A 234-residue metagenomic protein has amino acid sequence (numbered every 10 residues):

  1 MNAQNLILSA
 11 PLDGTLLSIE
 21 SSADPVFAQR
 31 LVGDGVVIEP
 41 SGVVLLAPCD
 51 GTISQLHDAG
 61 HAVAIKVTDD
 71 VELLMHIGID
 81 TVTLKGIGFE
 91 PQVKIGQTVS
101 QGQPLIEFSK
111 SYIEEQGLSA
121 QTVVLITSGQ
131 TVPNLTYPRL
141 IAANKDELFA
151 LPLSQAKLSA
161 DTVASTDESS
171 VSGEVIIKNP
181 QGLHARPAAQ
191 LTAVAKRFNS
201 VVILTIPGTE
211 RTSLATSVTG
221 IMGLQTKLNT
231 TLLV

Functional and structural regions predicted by a protein language model:
M1-T166: Contiguous, well-folded functional domains in the mature portion of proteins
I7-A10, E168-N179: Short amphipathic
R30-L31, S169, L224-L228: Short, flexible turn/loop "capping" segments at secondary-structure junctions
I38, G173-V175, S213: Generic detection of short hydrophobic beta-strand segments and adjacent strand-loop junctions
S159-S169, K196-V202: Acidic-glycine-rich active-site phosphate/pyrophosphate-binding loop
S165-E168, L228-V234: C-terminal binding/interaction regions
Q181-V202, T209-T230: Amphipathic alpha-helical interaction surfaces in cytosolic regulatory modules
